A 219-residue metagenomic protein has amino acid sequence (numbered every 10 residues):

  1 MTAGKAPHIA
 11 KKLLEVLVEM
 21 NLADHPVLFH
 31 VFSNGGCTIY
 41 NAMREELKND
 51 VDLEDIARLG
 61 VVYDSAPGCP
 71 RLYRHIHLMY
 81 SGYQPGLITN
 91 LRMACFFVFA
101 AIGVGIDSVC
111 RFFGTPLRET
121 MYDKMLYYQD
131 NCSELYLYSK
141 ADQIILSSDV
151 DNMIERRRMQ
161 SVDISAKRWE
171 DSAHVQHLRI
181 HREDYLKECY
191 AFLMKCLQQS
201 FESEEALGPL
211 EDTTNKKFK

Functional and structural regions predicted by a protein language model:
M1, G36-T38, K48, C69-Y73 (+3 more regions): Eukaryotic short linear interaction motifs
M1-V27: Active-site catalytic motif of lipid deacylating hydrolases and related acyltransferases
V27-S33, V61, Y136: Conserved alpha/beta-hydrolase fold motif
T38-N49, V61: Short glycine-enriched nucleophile-adjacent loop and the immediately C-terminal alpha-helix near the catalytic center
R58-Y73: Active-site nucleophile loop of the alpha/beta-hydrolase fold
I76-R92: A catalytic-pocket lid/entrance helix-loop region that shapes and gates access to the active site across common
A94-A191, K195: Serine-hydrolase catalytic core
R179-K219: Catalytic active-site module of serine/aspartate enzymes centered on a nucleophile-bearing elbow/loop
